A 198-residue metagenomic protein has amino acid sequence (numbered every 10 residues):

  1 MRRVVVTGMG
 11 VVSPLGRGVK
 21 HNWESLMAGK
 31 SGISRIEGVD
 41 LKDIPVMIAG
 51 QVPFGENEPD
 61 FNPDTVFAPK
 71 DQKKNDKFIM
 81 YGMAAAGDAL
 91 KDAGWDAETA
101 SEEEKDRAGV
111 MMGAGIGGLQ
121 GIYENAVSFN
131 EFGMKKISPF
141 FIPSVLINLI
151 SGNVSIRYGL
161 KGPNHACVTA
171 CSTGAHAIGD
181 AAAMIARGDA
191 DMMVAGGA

Functional and structural regions predicted by a protein language model:
M1-I116, G121-G162, A183-A186: Conserved "HGTGT" condensation-loop signature of ketosynthase/thiolase-family condensing enzymes that catalyze
E37, D191-A198: Acyl-CoA/ACP chain-elongation machinery
P163-T169: Short loop-beta-helix segment that forms the pyridoxal 5′-phosphate
T169-C171, G197: Short, structured patches in soluble enzyme cores that scaffold and shape functional sites
G174: Short conserved active-site loop signatures built around small residues
A177: Active-site histidine-anchored catalytic micro-motif
D180: Internal active-site segments that recognize and position negatively charged phosphoryl groups and nucleotide moieties
